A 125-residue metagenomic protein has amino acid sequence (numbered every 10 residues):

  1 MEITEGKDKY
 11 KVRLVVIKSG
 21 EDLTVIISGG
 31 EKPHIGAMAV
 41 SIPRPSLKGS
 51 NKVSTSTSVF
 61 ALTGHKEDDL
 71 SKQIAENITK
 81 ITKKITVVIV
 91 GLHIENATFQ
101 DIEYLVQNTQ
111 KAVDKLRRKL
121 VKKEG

Functional and structural regions predicted by a protein language model:
E2-I81, I85-A97, D101-G125: Conserved mixed alpha/beta catalytic, RNA-binding, or beta-rich assembly cores of soluble enzyme, regulatory
